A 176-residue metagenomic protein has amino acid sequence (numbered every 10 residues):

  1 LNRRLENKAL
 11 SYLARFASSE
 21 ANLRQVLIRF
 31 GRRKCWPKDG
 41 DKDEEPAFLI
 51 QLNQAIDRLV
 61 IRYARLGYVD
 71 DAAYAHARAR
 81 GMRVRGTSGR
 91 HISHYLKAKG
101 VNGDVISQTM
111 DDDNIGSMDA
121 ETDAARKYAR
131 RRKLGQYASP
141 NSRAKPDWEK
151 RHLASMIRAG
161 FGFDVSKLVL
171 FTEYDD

Functional and structural regions predicted by a protein language model:
L1-D176: An alpha-helical, amphipathic repeat domain used for nucleic-acid recognition, typified by the mTERF helical solenoid
